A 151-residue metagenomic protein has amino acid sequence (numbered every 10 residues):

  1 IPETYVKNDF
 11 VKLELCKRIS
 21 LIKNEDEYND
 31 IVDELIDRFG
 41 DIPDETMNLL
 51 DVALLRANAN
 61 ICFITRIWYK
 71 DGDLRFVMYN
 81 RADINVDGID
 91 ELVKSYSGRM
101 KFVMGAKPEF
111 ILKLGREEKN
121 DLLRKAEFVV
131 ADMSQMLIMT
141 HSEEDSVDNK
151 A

Functional and structural regions predicted by a protein language model:
I1-A151: Accessory helical-bundle/CTD segments and flexible terminal tails appended to RecA-like ATPase motors
